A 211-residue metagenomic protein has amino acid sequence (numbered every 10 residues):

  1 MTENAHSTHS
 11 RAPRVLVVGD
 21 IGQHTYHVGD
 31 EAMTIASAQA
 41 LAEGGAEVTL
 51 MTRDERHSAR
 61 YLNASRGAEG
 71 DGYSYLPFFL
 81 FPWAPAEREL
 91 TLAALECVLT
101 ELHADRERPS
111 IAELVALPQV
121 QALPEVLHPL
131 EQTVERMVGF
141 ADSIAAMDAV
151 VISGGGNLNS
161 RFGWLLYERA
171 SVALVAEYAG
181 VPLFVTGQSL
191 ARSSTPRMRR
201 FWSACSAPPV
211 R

Functional and structural regions predicted by a protein language model:
M1-T2, R211: Short intrinsically disordered, low-complexity coil segments enriched in acidic
E3-S194: Aromatic- and Gly/Pro-rich donor/ligand-binding loops that form nucleotide- or phosphate-bearing donor binding pockets
R199-V210: A conserved, positively charged/aromatic
